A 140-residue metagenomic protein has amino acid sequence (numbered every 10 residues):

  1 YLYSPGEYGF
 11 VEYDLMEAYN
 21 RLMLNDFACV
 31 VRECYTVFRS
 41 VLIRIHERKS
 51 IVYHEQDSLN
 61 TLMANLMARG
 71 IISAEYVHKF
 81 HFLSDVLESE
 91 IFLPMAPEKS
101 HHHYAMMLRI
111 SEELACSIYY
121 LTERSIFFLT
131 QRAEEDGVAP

Functional and structural regions predicted by a protein language model:
Y1-C29: Charged alpha-helical initiation segments
G6-G9, S50, G70, G137: Residue-identity detector for glycine
D14, V30-E33, I91, L121: Residue-level detector of well-ordered alpha-helical segments, enriched for hydrophobic/aromatic packing positions
L15, Y19-L22, V41-I45, I126-T130: A structural signal for well-ordered alpha-helices, especially hydrophobic packing surfaces of coiled-coils
D26, I45, K49, L129-G137: Long, hydrophobic, amphipathic alpha-helical segments used as structural scaffolds
V30-K49: Hydrophobic alpha-helical packing segments in soluble, helical-rich domains
E55-P140: Long, charged low-complexity segments
